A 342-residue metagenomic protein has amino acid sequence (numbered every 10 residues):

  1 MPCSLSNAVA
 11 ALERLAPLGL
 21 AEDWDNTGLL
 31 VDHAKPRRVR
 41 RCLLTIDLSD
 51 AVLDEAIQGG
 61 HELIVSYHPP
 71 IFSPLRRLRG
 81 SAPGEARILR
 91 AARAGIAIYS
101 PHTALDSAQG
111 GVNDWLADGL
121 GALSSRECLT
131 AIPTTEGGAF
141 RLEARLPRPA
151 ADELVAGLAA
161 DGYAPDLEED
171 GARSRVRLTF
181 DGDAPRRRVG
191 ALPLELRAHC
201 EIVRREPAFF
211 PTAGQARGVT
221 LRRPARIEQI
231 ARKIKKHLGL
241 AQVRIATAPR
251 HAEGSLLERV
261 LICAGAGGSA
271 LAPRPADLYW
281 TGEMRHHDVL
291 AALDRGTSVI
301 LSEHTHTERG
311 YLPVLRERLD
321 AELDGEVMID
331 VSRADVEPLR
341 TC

Functional and structural regions predicted by a protein language model:
M1-C342: Hydrophobic structural segments
